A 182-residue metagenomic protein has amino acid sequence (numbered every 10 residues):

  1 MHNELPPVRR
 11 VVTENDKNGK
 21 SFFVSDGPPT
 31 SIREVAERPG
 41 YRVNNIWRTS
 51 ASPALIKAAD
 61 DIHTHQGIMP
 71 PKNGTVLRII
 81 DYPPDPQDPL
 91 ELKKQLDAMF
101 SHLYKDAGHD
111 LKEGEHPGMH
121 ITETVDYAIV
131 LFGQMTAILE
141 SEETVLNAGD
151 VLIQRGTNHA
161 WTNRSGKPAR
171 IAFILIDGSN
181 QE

Functional and structural regions predicted by a protein language model:
M1-H65: N-terminal leader/capping segments at the start of a protein or of a new domain
E4, R9-V11, N15-D16, K20-V24 (+3 more regions): Double-stranded beta-helix
P28-T30, R78-T122, G156-N158: Conserved short histidine dyad/triad with adjacent acidic residue
N45, A51-I68, V76-Y82, P89-L92 (+1 more regions): Terminal, intrinsically disordered low-complexity segments enriched in charged/polar and proline residues
K72-T75, P83, E143-N147, G156-N180: Ligand-binding loop in jelly-roll beta-barrel domains
G114-A148: A short beta-strand-loop-beta hairpin characteristic of the jelly-roll/cupin
